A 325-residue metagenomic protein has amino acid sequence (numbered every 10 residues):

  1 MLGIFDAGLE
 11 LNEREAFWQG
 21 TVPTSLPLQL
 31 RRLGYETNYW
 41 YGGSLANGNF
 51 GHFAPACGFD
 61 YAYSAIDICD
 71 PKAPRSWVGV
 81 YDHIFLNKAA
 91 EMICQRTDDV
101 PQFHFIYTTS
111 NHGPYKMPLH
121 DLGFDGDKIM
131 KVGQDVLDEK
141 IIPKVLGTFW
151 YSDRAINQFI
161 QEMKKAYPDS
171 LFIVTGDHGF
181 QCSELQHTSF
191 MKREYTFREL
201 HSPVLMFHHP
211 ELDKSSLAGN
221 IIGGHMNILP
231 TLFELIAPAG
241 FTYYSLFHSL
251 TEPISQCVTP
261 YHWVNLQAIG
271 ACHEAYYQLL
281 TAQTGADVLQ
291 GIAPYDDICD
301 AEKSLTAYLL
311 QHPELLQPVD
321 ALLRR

Functional and structural regions predicted by a protein language model:
M1-R325: Solvent-exposed soluble domains appended to multi-pass membrane proteins
